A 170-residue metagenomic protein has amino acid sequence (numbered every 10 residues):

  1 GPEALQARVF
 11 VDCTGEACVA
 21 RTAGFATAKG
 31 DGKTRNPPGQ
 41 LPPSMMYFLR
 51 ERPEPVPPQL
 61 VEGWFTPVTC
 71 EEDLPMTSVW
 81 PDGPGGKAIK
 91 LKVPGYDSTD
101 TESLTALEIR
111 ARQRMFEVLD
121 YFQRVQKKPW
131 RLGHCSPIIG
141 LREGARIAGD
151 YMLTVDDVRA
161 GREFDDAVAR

Functional and structural regions predicted by a protein language model:
G1-V9, C13-R170: Flavin (FAD/FMN)-binding glycine-rich loop and adjacent Rossmann-like elements that form
